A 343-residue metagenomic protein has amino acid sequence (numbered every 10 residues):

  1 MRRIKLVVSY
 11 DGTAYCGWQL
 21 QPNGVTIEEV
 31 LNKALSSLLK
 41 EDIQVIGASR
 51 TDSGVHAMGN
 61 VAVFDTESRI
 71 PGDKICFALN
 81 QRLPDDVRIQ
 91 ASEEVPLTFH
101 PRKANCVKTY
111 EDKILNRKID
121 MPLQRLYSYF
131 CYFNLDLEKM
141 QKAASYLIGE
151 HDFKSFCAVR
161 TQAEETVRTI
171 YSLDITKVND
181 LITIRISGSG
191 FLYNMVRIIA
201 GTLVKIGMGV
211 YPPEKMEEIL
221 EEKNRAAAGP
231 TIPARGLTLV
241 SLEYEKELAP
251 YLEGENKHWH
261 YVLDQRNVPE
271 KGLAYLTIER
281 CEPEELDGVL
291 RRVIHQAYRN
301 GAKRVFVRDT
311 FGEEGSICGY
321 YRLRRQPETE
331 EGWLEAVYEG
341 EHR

Functional and structural regions predicted by a protein language model:
M1-V262: Structured-RNA-binding interfaces characteristic of tRNA pseudouridine synthases
R50, S92-E94, D309, P327-E330: Proline- and acidic/polar-enriched loop/turn elements at helix boundaries
A104-C106, I175-D180, R266-K271, R324-G332: Short, ordered beta-strand-loop transition motifs
I170-D174, G319-Y321, A336: A short beta-strand motif that forms the metal-chelation/ATP-contact edge of phosphoryl-transfer active sites
K257, L263-G272, I278-E279: A conserved beta-strand-loop-helix scaffold within acyl/acetyltransferase catalytic domains
K271-R322, E328: Acyl-donor binding region in acyl/amide transferases
E328-R343: C-terminal "cap" of GNAT-fold acetyltransferases
